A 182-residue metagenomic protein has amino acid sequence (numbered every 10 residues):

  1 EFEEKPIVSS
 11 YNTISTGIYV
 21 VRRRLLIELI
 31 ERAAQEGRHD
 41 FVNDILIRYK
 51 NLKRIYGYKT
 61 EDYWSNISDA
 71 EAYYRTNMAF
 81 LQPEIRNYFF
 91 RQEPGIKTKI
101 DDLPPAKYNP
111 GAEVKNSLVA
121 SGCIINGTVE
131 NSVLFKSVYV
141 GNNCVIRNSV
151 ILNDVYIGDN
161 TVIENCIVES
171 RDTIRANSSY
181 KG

Functional and structural regions predicted by a protein language model:
E1-R24, E28-L29, A33: Conserved core of the sugar-phosphate nucleotidyltransferase
R24, R32-G182: Left-handed beta-helix
